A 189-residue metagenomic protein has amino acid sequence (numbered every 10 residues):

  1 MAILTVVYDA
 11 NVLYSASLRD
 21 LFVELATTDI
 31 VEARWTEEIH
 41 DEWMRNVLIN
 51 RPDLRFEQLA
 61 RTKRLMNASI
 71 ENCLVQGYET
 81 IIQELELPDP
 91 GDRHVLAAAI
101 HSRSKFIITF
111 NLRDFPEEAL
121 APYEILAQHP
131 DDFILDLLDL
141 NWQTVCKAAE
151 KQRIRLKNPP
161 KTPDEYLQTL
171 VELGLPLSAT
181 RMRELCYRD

Functional and structural regions predicted by a protein language model:
M1-D20: Metal-dependent nucleic-acid phosphoesterase active-site entry motif
V12-L13, Q83-G91, R113-P116: Acidic, metal-coordinating catalytic cores used for nucleic-acid/nucleotide bond scission and strand-transfer chemistry
A16-N50: PIN/NYN-family metal-dependent endoribonuclease catalytic core
F56-T62: A metal-dependent, Asp-based hydrolase signature
R64-N72: Ligand-binding beta-strand-loop-alpha-helix segment within the catalytic cores of soluble metabolic enzymes
E71-F106, L140, L156, P160 (+1 more regions): Active-site neighborhoods of divalent-metal-dependent phosphate/nucleic-acid chemistry enzymes
D92-L126: Acidic, metal-binding active-site segment of PIN/NYN-like and related structure-specific nucleases
R113-D189: Acidic, PIN/NYN-like endoribonuclease modules and their adjacent C-terminal/linker elements
